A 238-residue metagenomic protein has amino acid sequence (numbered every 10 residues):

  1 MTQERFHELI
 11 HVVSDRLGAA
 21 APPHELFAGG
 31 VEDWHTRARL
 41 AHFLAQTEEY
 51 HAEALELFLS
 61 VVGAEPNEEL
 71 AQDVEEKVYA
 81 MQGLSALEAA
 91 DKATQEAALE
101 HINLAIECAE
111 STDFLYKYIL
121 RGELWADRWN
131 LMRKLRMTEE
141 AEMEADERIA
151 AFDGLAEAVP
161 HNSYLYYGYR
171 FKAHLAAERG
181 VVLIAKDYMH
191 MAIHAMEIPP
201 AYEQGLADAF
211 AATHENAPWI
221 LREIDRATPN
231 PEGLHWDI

Functional and structural regions predicted by a protein language model:
T2-H11, G30-F43, A71-A90, Y116-K134 (+3 more regions): Amphipathic alpha-helical repeat scaffolds of TPR domains
F6-D15, H42-A54, G83-L99, W129-E144 (+2 more regions): Short coil/turn connectors between adjacent alpha-helices in alpha-solenoid helical repeat scaffolds
P22-E32, V62-E75, D91, A105-R121 (+2 more regions): Flexible helix-coil transition and linker loops at the boundaries of alpha-helical arrays
Q46, Y50, F58, V62 (+9 more regions): Alpha-helical tetratricopeptide repeat
N103, D146-A150, L183-P200, D225-P229: TPR/TPR-like (Sel1-like) alpha-helical repeat modules
Y202-I238: Terminal, low-structured helical/coil segments at or just beyond the last alpha-helical repeat
